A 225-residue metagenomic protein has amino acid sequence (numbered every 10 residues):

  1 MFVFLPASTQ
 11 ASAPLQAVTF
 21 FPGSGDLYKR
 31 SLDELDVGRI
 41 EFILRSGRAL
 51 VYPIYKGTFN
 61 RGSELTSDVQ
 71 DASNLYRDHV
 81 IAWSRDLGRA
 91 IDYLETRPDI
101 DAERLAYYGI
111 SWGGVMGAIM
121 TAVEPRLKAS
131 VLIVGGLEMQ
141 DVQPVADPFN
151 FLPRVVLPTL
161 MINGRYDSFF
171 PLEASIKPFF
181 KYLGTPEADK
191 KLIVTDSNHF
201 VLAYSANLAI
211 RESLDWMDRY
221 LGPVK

Functional and structural regions predicted by a protein language model:
M1-S8: A short loop-to-beta-strand scaffold at the N-terminal edge of the catalytic core in hydrolase folds
S12-G25: Short beta-strand element of the alpha/beta-hydrolase
S24-R85, V142: Cap/lid segment of the alpha/beta-hydrolase catalytic domain
G88-F151: Primarily recognizes the serine-hydrolase "nucleophile elbow" in alpha/beta-hydrolase and SGNH/GDSL folds
D147-P148, L157, P171-K181: Short alpha-helix in the alpha/beta-hydrolase fold that links the catalytic acid
V155, M161-N163, D167: Short beta-strand/loop motif that positions the catalytic acidic residue of the alpha/beta-hydrolase fold
Y166-P171, F200: Acidic catalytic loop of the alpha/beta-hydrolase fold
E187-K225: C-terminal catalytic histidine-bearing segment of alpha/beta-hydrolase fold enzymes
